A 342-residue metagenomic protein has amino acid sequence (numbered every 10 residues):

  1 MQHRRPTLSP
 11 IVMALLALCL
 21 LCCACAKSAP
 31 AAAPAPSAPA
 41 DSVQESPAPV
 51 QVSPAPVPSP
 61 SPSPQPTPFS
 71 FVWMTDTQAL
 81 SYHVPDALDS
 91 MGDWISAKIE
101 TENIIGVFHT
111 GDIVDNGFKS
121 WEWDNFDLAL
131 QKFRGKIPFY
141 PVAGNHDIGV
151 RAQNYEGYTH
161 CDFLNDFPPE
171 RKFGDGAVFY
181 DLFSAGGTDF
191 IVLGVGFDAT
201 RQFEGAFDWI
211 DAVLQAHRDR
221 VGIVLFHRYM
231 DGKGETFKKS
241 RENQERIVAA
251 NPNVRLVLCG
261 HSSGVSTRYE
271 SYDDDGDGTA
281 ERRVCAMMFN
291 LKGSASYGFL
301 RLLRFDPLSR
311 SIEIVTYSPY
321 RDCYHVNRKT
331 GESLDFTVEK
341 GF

Functional and structural regions predicted by a protein language model:
L21-A24: C-terminal motif of bacterial Sec signal peptides marking the signal peptidase cleavage site
A26-S28: Bacterial signal peptide processing site
A38-S42, A48-W121: N-terminal active-site segment of His-dependent metallophosphoesterases
P68-Q78, T188-D198, I223-H227, R283-L291 (+1 more regions): Active-site-proximal beta-strand elements of phosphoester/diester hydrolases
L80-Y82, D115-F118, A143-A152, G176-F179 (+5 more regions): Active-site environment of divalent metal-dependent phosphoester hydrolases
S96-G106, G135, D189-D274: His/acidic metal-ligating clusters that form di-metal
K119-D208, T267-F289, L300-R304, L334-E339: Extended active-site neighborhood of metal-dependent phosphoesterases/phosphodiesterases
R301-F342: A short C-terminal boundary segment appended to hydrolase-like catalytic domains
